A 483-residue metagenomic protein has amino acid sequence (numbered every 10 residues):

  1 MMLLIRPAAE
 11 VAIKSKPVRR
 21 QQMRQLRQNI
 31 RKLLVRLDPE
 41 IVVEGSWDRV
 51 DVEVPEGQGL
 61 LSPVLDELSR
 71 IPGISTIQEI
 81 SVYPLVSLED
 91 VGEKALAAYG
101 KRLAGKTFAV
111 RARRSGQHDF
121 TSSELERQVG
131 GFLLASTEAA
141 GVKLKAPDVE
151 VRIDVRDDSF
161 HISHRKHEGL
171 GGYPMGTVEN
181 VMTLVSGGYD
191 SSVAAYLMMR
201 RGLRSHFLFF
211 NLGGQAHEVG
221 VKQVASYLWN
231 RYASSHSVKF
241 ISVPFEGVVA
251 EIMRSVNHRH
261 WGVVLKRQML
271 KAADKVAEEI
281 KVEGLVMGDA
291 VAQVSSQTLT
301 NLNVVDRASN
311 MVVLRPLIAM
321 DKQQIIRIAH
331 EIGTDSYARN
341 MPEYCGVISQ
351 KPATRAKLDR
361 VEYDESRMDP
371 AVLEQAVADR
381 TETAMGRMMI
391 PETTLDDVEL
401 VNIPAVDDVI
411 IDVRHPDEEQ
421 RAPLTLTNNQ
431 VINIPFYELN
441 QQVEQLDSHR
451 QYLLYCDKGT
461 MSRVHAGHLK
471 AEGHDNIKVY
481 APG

Functional and structural regions predicted by a protein language model:
M1-M182, S192-K239, R307, R355-A356 (+4 more regions): RNA-binding accessory domains that recognize and position tRNA/RNA substrates
D38-I41, V282-Q297, D306-A308, I318 (+1 more regions): Mid-to-C-terminal catalytic subdomains of enzymes that bind/position adenosyl phosphate moieties or nucleic-acid
R113-S115, M368-L426: Flexible, polar/low-complexity N-terminal or interdomain linker segments that lie immediately upstream of folded
V129-L133, K166, L170-V178, V249 (+2 more regions): Active-site adenylate/phosphate-handling loop in enzymes that bind or generate adenylated species
Y189-D190, M461: Hydrophobic/small residue at the entry helix of a nucleotide-binding pocket
F210-G213, F245-E246, D289-V291, P316-A319 (+2 more regions): Short, ordered loop/turn segments at secondary-structure junctions
S226-R254, P342, V347: A conserved beta-strand->alpha-helix junction
P416-L453, D457-G483: Rhodanese-like catalytic fold shared by cysteine-dependent sulfurtransferases and DSP/PTP-type phosphatases
